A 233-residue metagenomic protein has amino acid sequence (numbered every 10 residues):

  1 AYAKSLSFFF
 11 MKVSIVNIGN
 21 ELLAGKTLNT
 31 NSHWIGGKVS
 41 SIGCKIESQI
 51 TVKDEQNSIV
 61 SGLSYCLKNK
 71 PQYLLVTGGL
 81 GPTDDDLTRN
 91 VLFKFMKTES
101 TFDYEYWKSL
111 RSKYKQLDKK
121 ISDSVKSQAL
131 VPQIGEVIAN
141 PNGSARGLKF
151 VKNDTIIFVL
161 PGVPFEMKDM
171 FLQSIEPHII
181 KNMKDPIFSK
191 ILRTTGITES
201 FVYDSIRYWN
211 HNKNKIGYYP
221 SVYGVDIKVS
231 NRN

Functional and structural regions predicted by a protein language model:
K12-I50, D54: Glycine-rich phosphate/diphosphate-binding loop of Rossmann-like nucleotide-binding domains
I18-N20, V76-D84, P161, R232: Glycine-rich beta-strand-to-loop/alpha-helix junction loops that act as flexible
T51-I59, E199: Short acidic loop-to-helix transition motifs that present clustered carboxylates
S58-S61, D86-N182: Proline/glycine-rich low-complexity loops and linkers
S61-N69: Short, well-structured alpha-helical segments in soluble
N69-M96: Glycine-rich phosphate-binding loop
V151-R232: Accessory alpha-helical/coil subdomains and C-terminal extensions that flank or cap enzyme catalytic cores
